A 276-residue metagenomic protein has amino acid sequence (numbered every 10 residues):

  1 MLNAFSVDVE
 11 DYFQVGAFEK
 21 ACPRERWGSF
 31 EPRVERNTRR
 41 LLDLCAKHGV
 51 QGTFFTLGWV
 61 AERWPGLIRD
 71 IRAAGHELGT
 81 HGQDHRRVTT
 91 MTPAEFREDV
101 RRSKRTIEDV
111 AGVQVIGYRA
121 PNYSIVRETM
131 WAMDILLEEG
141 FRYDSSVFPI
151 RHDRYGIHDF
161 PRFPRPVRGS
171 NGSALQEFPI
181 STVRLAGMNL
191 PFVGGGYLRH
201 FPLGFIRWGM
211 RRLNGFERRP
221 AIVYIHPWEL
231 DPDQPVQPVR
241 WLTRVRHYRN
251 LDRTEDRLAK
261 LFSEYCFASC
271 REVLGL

Functional and structural regions predicted by a protein language model:
M1-E77: Active-site beta->alpha N-cap acidic-glycine motif
S6-V9, G79, R119, Y224: Generic enzyme active-site microenvironment
F13-A17, A186-M188, P232-Q237: Short acidic/His/Gly/Ser-rich catalytic and metal-binding motifs that mark active-site loops of diverse hydrolases
R24-P32, F55-L57, D84-F96, P121-S124 (+2 more regions): The substrate-binding groove and active-site-proximal loops of carbohydrate-active enzymes, especially glycoside
T38-L42, P65-R69, R97-K104, M133 (+2 more regions): Generic structural signal for well-ordered alpha-helices, preferentially at hydrophobic/aromatic core positions
K47, F201-L276: C-terminal domain-boundary segment and adjacent tail
H48-T129, F141, S146-D153, S173-A174 (+1 more regions): Metal-dependent polysaccharide deacetylase catalytic core of the NodB/CE4 family, i.e., the active-site-bearing domain
V113-I116, A120-R219: Active-site-adjacent pocket scaffolds in enzyme catalytic domains
